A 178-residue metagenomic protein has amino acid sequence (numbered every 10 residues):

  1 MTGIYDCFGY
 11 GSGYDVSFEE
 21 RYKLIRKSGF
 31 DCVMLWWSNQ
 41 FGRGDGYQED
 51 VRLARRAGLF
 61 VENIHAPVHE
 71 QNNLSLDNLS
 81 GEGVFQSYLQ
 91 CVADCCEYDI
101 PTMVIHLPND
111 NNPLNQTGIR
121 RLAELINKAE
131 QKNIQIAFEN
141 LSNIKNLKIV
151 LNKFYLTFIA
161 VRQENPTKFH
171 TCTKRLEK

Functional and structural regions predicted by a protein language model:
M1-Q90, C96-E97, L176: N-terminal pre-domain/capping segments
D6-Y14, R56-G58, N111-E124, F154: A short, hydrophobic/aromatic-rich structural module that often spans a beta strand with its adjoining loop
C7-G13, W36-Q40, A66-H69, P108-D110 (+3 more regions): Active-site beta-loop-alpha junctions enriched in small/polar residues
E20, V33, I64, A123-K178: Acidic/histidine-rich catalytic cores of soluble enzymes
G44-D45, N73-L74, L114-N115, L147-I149: Short Asp/Glu-rich motifs
Q48-D50, D77, T117-R120, L151-N152 (+1 more regions): Short, glycine/charged-enriched secondary-structure capping and boundary segments
S80-T102, G118-A129: An active-site-proximal structural segment forming one wall of the substrate-binding cleft that immediately precedes
V92-L114, K132, A137-L141: Active-site groove signature of glycoside hydrolases
